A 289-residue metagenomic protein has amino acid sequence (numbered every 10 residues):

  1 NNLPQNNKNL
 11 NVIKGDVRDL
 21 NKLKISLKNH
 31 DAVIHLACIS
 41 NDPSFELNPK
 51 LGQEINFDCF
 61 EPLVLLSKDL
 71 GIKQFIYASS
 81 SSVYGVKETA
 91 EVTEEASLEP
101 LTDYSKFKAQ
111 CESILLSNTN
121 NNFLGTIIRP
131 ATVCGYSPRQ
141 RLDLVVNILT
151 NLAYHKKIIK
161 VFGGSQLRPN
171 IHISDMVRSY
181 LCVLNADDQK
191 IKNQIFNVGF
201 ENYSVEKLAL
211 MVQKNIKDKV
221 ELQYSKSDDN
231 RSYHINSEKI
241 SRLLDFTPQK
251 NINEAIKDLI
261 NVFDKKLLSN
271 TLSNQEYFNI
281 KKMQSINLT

Functional and structural regions predicted by a protein language model:
N1-A32: N-terminal Rossmann/SDR dinucleotide-binding element
R18, V83-Y84, V133-G135, M176 (+1 more regions): Conserved sequence/active-site signature of Rossmann-fold short-chain dehydrogenase/reductase
H30-L36, Y77, N197: Rossmann-fold scaffold of SDR-type NAD(P)-dependent oxidoreductases
H35, E61-D103: Conserved Rossmann-fold NAD(P)-dependent oxidoreductase catalytic core, especially the SDR/UDP-sugar
P43-C59, V92-P100: Short alpha-helical oligomerization interface
F107: Active-site helix of classical SDR
S113-R168, I173-L184, V212-K214: NAD(P)-dependent short-chain dehydrogenase/reductase
K156-K157, F162-T289: C-terminal substrate-binding subdomain of Rossmann-fold SDR/epimerase-dehydratase oxidoreductases
